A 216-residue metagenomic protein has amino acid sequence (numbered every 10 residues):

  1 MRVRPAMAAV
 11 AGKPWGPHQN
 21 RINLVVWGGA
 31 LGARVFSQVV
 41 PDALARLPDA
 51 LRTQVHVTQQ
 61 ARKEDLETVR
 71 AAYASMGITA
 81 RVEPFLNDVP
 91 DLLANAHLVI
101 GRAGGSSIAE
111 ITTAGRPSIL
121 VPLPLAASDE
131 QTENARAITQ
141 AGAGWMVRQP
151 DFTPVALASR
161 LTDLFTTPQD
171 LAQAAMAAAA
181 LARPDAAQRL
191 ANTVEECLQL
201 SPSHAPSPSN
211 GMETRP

Functional and structural regions predicted by a protein language model:
M1-A9: Donor nucleotide-sugar binding/catalytic pocket of nucleotide-sugar-dependent glycosyltransferases
A11-V99, T132-R136, Q140, V147-A156: Donor-nucleotide binding loops and adjacent catalytic segments primarily of GT-B fold Leloir glycosyltransferases
L44, L161, F165-Q169, V194-S203: Short, hydrophobic alpha-helical segments
P90, I108-R116, R136: Short alpha-helical segment that forms part of, or immediately flanks, the ligand-binding pocket in carbohydrate-active
A94-I108, R116-P117: Acidic donor-binding loop of glycosyltransferase active sites
G101, P117-S128: Short hydrophobic beta-strand element within catalytic cores of glycosyltransferases and related nucleotide-activated
D170-P184: A short, well-ordered alpha-helix in the C-terminal region of glycosyltransferases
R183-P216: C-terminal alpha-helical cap of glycosyltransferases
